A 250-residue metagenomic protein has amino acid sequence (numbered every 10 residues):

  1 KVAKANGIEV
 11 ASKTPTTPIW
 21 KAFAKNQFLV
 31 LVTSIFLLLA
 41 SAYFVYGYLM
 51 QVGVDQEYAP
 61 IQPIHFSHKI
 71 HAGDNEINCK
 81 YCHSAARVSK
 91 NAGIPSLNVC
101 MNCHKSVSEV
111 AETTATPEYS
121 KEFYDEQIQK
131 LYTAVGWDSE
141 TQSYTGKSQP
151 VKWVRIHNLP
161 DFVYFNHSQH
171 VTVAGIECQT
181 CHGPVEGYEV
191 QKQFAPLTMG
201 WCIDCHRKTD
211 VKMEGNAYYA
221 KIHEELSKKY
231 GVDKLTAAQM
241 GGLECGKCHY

Functional and structural regions predicted by a protein language model:
K1-K13: N-terminal intrinsically disordered, acidic low-complexity segments at the extreme N-terminus
S12-K25: Cytosolic juxtamembrane amphipathic/interface segments immediately preceding and feeding into a transmembrane helix
Q27-Y46: Hydrophobic membrane-insertion alpha-helices, especially the h-region of bacterial N-terminal signal peptides
G47-P63: Ser/Thr/Pro/Gly-rich low-complexity linker/stalk segments immediately outside membranes or between
Q51-D55, V154, T180: Short, charged, low-hydrophobicity "junction" segments
P60-E112, P160-Y250: Sequence context surrounding c-type heme c attachment/ligation sites in exported
L97-V154, N158-L159: Structured, soluble extracytoplasmic/luminal domains of envelope-associated proteins
